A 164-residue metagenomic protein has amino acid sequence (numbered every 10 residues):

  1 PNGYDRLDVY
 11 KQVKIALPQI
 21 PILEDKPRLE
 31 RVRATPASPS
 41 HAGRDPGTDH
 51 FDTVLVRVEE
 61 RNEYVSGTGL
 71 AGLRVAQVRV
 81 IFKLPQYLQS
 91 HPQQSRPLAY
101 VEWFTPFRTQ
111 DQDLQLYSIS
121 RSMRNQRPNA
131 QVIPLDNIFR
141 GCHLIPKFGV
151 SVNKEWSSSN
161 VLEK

Functional and structural regions predicted by a protein language model:
P1-K164: Terminal interaction-prone segments of large eukaryotic proteins
